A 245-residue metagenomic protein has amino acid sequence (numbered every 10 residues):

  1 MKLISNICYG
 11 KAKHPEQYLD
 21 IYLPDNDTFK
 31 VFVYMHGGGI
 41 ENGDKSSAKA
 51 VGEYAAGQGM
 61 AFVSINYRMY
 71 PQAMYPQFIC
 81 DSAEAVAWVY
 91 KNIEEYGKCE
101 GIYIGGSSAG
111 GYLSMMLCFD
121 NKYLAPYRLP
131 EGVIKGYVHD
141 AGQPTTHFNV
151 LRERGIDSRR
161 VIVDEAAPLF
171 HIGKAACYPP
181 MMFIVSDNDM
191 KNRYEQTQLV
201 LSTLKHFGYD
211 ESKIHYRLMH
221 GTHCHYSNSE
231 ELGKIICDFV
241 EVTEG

Functional and structural regions predicted by a protein language model:
M1-D27: N-terminal cap/lid segment of alpha/beta-hydrolase-fold proteins
F29-G38: Short beta-strand element of the alpha/beta-hydrolase
G39-S47, F62, W88: Serine-hydrolase catalytic-loop signature spanning alpha/beta hydrolases and amidase-signature enzymes
S46-S64: Short amphipathic alpha-helix adjacent to the substrate-entry channel of hydrolases
A73-I93: Alpha/beta-hydrolase active-site loop
A87-R152: Primarily recognizes the serine-hydrolase "nucleophile elbow" in alpha/beta-hydrolase and SGNH/GDSL folds
L129-E131, G136, G142-V150, R160-Q198 (+1 more regions): The feature captures the conserved acid-bearing segment of alpha/beta-hydrolase catalytic domains
Q198-L201, H206-G245: C-terminal catalytic histidine-bearing segment of alpha/beta-hydrolase fold enzymes
